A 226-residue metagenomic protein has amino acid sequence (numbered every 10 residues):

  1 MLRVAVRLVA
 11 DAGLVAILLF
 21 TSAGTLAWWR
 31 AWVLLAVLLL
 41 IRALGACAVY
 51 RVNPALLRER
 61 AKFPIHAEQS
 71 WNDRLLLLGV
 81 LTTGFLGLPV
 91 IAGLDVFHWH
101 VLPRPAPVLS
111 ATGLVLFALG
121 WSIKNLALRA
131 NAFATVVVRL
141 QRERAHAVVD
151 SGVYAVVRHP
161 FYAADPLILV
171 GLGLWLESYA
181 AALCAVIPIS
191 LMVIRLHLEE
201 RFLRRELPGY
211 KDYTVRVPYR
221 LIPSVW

Functional and structural regions predicted by a protein language model:
M1-Y154, A163-W226: Membrane-anchoring alpha-helices and their flanking helix-loop junctions
